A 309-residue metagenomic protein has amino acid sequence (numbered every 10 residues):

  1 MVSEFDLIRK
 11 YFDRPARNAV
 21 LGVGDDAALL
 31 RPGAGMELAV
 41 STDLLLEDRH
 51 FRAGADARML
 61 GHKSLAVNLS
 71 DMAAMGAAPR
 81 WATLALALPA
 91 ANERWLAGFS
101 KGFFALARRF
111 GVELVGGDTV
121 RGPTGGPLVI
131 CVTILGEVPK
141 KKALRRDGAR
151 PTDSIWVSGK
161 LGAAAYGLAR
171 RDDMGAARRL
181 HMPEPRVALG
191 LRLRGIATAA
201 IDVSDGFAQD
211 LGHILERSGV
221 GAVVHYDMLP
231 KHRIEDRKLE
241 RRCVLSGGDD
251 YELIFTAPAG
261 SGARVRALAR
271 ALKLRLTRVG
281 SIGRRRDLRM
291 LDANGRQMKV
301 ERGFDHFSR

Functional and structural regions predicted by a protein language model:
M1-R309: Helix-biased detector of long, well-ordered alpha-helical tracts
